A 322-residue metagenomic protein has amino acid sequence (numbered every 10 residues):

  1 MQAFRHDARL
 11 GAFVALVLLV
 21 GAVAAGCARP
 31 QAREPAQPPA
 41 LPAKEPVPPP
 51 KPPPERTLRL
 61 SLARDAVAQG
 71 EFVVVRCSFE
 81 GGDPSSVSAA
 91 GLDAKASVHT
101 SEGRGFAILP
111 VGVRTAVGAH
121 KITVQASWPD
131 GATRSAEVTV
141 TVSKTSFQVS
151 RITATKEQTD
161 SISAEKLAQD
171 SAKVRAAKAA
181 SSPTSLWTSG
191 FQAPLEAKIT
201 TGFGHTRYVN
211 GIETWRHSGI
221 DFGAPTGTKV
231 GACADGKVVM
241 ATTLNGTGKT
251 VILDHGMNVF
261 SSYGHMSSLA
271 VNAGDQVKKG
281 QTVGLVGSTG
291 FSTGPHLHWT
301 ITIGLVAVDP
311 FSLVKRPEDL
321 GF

Functional and structural regions predicted by a protein language model:
Q2-V14: Bacterial N-terminal signal peptides that target proteins for export
F13-A22: Bacterial N-terminal signal peptides
C27-V138, K144: Cationic-aromatic interfacial patches
D93, I122, I199, F222 (+4 more regions): Terminal peptide-recognition signature
A136-T247: Surface-exposed, glycine-biased beta-strand/turn segments
S218, C233-S268, P295-L297: Zn2+-dependent peptidoglycan hydrolase active-site motif and core
K229-V239, S268-V286: Short, well-structured beta-strand-loop connectors
K249-D254, D275-F322: Conserved, short, structured surface segments that act as functional micro-motifs
